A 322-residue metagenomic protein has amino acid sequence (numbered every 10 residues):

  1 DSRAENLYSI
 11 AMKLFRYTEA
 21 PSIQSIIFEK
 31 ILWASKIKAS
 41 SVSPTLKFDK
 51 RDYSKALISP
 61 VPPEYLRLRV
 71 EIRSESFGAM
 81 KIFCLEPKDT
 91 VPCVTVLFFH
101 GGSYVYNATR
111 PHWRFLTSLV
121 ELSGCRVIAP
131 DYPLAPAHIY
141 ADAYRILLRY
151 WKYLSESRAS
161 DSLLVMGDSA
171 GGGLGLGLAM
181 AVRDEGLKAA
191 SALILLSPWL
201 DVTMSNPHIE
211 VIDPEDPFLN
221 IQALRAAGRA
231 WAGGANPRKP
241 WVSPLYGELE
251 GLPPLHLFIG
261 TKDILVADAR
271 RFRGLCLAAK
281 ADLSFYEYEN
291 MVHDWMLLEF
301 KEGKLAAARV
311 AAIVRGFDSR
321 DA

Functional and structural regions predicted by a protein language model:
D1-K88, A322: A glycine/proline-hinged amphipathic helix-loop "lid/cap" segment that gates access to hydrophobic ligand pockets
R73, F77-A322: Alpha/beta-hydrolase superfamily serine-hydrolase fold, recognizing
